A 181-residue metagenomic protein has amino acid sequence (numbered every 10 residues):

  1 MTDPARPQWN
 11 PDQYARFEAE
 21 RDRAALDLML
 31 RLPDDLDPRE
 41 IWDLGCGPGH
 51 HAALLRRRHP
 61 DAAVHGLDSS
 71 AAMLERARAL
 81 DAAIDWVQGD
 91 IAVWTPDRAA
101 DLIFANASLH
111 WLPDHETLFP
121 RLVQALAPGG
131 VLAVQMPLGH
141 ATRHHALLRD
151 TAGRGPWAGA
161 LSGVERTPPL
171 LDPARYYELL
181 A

Functional and structural regions predicted by a protein language model:
P4-R21: Class I SAM-dependent methyltransferase Rossmann-like catalytic core, especially the SAM/SAH-binding loop
E20-R39, L54: Conserved alpha-helix/loop element of class I SAM-dependent methyltransferases that forms part of the SAM/SAH-binding
E40, G130-V131: Short glycine-centered segments of the SAM/dcSAM-binding site in methyltransferase folds
E40-W94: Class I SAM-dependent methyltransferase SAM/SAH-binding core
T95-I103: A short acidic, Gly/Pro-enriched loop at the edge of an enzyme's catalytic core that lines a small-molecule cofactor
L102-H115, L138: A short SAM/SAH-binding and catalytic strip from SAM-dependent methyltransferases
L112-P113, L126-P128: Helix-to-beta-strand junctions that scaffold the AdoMet/dcAdoMet cofactor pocket in Class I SAM-dependent enzymes
E116, V131-A181: Conserved catalytic/acceptor-binding region of the Class I
